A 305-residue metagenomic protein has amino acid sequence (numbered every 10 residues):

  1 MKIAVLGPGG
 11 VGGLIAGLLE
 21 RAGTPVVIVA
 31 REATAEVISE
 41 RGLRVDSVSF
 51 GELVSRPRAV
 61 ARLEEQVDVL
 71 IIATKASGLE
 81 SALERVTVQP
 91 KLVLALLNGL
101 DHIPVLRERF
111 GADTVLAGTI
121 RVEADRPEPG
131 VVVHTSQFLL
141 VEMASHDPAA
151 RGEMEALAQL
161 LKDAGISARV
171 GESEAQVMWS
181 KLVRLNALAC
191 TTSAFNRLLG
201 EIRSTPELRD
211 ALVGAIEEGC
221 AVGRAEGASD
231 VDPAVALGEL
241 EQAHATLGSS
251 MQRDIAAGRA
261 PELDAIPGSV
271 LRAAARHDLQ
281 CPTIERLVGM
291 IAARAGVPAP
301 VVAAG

Functional and structural regions predicted by a protein language model:
M1-G51: NAD(P)+-binding Rossmann beta1-loop-alpha1 motif at the extreme N-terminus of oxidoreductases
I3, P25-V26, V93, V115 (+1 more regions): Hydrophobic anchor at the start of a short beta-strand that flanks the dinucleotide cofactor-binding loop
V5, I28-R31, I72-A73, L96 (+4 more regions): Active-site-adjacent beta-strand anchor residues
A30-E32, S49, A61-L63, L97 (+4 more regions): Residues at the C-termini of beta-strands that transition into short coil/loop
V37, Q89, E108-T114, G118 (+1 more regions): Internal alpha-helical scaffold of NAD(P)-dependent oxidoreductase catalytic cores
F50-V131: Rossmann-like NAD(P)(H) cofactor-binding subdomain of soluble oxidoreductases
V86, V213-G305: NAD(P)-dependent Rossmann-like dehydrogenase/reductase catalytic/cofactor-binding core
